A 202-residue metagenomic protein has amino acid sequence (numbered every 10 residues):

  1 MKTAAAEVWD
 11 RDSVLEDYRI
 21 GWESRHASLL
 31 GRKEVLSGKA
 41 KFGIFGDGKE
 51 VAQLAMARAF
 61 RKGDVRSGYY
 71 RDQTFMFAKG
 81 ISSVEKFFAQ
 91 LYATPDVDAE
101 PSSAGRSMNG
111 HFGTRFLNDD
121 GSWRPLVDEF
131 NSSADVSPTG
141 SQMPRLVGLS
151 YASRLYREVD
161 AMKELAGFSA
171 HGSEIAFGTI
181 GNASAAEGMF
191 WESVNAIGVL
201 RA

Functional and structural regions predicted by a protein language model:
M1-K41, K62, Y70-D72: Cofactor-/ligand-binding subdomain signature composed of acidic, glycine-rich, tryptophan-containing flexible loops
K33, K39-R201: Cofactor-binding active-site loop characterized by glycine-rich and histidine/acidic residues
